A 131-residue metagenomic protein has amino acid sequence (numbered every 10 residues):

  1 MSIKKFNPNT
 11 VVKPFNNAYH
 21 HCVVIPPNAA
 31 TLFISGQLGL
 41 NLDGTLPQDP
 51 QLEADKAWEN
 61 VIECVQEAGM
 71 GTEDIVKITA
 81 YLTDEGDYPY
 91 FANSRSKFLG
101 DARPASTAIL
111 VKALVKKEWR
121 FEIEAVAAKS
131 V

Functional and structural regions predicted by a protein language model:
M1-E59, E63-V76, L82-V131: N-terminal presequence-like segments and the immediate start of the first folded domain
